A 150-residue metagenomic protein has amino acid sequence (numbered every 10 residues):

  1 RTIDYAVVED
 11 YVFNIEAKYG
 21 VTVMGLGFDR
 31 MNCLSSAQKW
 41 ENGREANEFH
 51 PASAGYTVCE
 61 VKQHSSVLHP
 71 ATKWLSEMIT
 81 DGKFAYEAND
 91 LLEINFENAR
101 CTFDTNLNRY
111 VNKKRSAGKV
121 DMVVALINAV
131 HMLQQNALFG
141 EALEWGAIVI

Functional and structural regions predicted by a protein language model:
R1-Q63, H69, K73, Y86-I150: RNase H-like, metal-dependent nuclease domains and their acidic two-metal-ion catalytic environment used
A71-D81: Short, surface-exposed amphipathic charged segments that create phosphate/polyanion-binding patches used for binding
